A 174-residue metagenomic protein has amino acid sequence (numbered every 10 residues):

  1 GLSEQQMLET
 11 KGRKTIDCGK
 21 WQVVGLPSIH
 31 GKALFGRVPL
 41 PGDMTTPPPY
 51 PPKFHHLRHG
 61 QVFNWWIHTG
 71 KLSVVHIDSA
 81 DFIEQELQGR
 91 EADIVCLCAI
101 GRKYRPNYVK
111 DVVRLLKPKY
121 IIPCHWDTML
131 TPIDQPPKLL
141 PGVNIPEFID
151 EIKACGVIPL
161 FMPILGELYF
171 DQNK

Functional and structural regions predicted by a protein language model:
G1-M7: Helix-loop-beta element that forms the nucleotide-linked donor phosphate-binding surface in glycosyltransferases
L2, N107-Y108, V143: Generic recognition of short, well-ordered alpha-helical segments
Q5, W21, L72, K119 (+1 more regions): A structural micro-motif
L8-T15, R114, Y120-K174: Binuclear metal-ion centers of metallo-dependent hydrolases, dominated by the metallo-beta-lactamase
K11-R90, G166-K174: Core dinuclear metal-dependent hydrolase active-site scaffold
G42-T46, V95-L97, R114-P118, L140-V143: Short, low-complexity, polar/charged sequence segments that are solvent-exposed and flexible
K53-K110, L115, K119, P123-I133: Metallo-beta-lactamase
